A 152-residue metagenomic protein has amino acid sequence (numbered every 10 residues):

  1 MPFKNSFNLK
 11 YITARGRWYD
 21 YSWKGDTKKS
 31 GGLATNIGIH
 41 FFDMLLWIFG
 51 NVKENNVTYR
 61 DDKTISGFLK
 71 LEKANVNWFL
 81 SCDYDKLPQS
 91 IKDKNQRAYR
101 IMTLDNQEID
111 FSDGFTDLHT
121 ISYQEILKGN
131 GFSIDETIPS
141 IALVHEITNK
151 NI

Functional and structural regions predicted by a protein language model:
M1-K53: Predominantly a Rossmann-like dinucleotide-binding segment in NAD(P)-dependent oxidoreductases
T35, I39, T116, G131: Electropositive phosphate-/nucleotide-binding environments in soluble metabolic enzymes
F41-F42, H119, V144: A general structural signal for well-ordered alpha-helical segments in protein cores
W47-N55, L80-K86: Short Pro/Gly-enriched beta-strand edge/turn motifs at strand-loop
D62-D117: C-terminal substrate-binding/catalytic lobe of Rossmann-fold NAD(P)-dependent oxidoreductases
L118-Q124: Conserved C-terminal active-site "lid" loop/helix of NAD(P)H-dependent oxidoreductases that clamps the redox cofactor
Q124-I152: C-terminal helix-rich "cap/oligomerization" subdomain common to oxidoreductases
